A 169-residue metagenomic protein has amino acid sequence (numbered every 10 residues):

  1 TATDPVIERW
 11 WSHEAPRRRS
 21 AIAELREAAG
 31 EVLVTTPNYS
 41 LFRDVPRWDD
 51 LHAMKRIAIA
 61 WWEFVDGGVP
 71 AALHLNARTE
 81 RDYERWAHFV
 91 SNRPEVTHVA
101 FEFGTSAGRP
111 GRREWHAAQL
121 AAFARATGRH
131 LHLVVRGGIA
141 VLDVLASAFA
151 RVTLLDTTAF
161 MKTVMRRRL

Functional and structural regions predicted by a protein language model:
T1-E24: Non-catalytic, usually N-terminal nucleic-acid engagement modules in DNA/RNA processing proteins
T1-V6, G30-R43, V99-T105, L155-A159: Short loop/turn segments at strand-loop or loop-helix junctions that form parts of catalytic or ligand-binding pockets
T3-W11, Y39-L51, P70-A77, G104-P110: Surface-exposed cleft-lining segments at the edges of enzyme active sites
R19-V32, A60-D66, F89-E95: Acidic (Asp/Glu)-rich catalytic clusters
V32-T35, G68-H74, V96-A100, H130-V134 (+1 more regions): Structural preference for beta-strand elements that scaffold enzyme active sites
V45, D49-A58, G108-A121, A140-D143: Active-site-adjacent beta->alpha loops and helix N-cap segments on the catalytic face of soluble alpha/beta enzymes
E80-S91, P110-F123, V144-S147: Distinct, well-ordered alpha-helical segments
I139, V144-L169: C-terminal accessory extensions appended to soluble enzyme cores
